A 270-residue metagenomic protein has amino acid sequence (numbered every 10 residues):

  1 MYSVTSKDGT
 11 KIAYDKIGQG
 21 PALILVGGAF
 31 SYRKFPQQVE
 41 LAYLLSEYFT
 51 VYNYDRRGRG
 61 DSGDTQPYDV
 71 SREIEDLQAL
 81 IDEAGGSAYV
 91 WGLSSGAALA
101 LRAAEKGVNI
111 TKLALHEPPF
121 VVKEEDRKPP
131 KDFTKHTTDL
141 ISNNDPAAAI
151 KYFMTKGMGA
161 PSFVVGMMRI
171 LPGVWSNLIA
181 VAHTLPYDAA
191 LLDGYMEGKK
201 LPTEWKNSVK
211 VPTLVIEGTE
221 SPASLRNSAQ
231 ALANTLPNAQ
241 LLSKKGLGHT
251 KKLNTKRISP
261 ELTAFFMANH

Functional and structural regions predicted by a protein language model:
S3-G63: Conserved HGGG/HGGXW glycine-rich cap/lid loop of the alpha/beta-hydrolase fold
F35-Q37, S62-P67, E125, R226: Conserved catalytic-core motifs of eukaryotic protein kinase domains, centered on the activation segment
Y43, Y52-Y89, P260: Active-site loop/oxyanion-hole signature of alpha/beta-hydrolase fold enzymes
D55-R59, P119, K245-G248: Short beta-to-alpha linker loops that shape the active-site pocket of alpha/beta-hydrolase fold enzymes
S87-E124: Conserved hydrolase catalytic core segment
P118, V122-W175, D188-A189: Helix-rich cap/lid subdomain of alpha/beta-hydrolase
N177-N234, S243: Conserved serine/cysteine hydrolase catalytic core
N238-H270: Catalytic active-site module of serine/aspartate enzymes centered on a nucleophile-bearing elbow/loop
